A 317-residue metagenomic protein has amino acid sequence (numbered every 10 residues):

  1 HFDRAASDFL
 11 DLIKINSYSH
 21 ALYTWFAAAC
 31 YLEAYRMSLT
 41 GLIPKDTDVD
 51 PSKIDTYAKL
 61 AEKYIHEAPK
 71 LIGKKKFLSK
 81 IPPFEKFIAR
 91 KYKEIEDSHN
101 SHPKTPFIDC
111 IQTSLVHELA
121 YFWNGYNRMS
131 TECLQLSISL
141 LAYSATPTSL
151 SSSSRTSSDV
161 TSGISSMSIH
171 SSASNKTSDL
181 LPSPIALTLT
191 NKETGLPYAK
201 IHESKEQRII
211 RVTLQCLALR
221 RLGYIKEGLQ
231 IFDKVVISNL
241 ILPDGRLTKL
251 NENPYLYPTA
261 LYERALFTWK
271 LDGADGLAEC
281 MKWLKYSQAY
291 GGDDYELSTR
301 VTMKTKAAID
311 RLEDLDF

Functional and structural regions predicted by a protein language model:
H1, A28, E33-T47, N127 (+4 more regions): Short coil/turn linking the two alpha-helices of tandem helical-hairpin repeats
H1-F2, S17: Structured, solvent-exposed acidic/aromatic patches
A5-D11, S38-T40, E227-P258: Structured C-terminal portions of repeat-based eukaryotic scaffold domains
L10-S38, L42-K76, V236-I237, D275-E296: TPR/TPR-like (Sel1-like) alpha-helical repeat modules
I13, D50-I54, R221, L250-N253 (+1 more regions): Amphipathic alpha-helical protein-protein interaction segments
N16, K205, K249-P258, G273 (+1 more regions): Short amphipathic alpha-helix initiation/capping segments at coil-to-helix junctions
A21-F26, C30-E33, I210-L214, R221 (+3 more regions): "A position-specific structural signal for the A-helix of alpha-solenoid helical repeats
I54, A58-L242, E252, W283-F317: N-terminal alpha-helical interaction modules that lie
